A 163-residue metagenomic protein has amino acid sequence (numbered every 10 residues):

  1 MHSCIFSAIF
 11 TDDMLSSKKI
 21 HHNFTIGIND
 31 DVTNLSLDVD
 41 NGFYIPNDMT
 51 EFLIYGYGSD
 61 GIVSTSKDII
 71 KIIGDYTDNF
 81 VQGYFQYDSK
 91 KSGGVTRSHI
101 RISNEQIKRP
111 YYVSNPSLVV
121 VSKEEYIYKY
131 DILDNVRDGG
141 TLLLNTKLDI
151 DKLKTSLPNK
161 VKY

Functional and structural regions predicted by a protein language model:
M1, D48-Y163: Active-site cofactor/cluster-binding pocket
H2-E51: Flexible inter-domain linker/hinge segments
